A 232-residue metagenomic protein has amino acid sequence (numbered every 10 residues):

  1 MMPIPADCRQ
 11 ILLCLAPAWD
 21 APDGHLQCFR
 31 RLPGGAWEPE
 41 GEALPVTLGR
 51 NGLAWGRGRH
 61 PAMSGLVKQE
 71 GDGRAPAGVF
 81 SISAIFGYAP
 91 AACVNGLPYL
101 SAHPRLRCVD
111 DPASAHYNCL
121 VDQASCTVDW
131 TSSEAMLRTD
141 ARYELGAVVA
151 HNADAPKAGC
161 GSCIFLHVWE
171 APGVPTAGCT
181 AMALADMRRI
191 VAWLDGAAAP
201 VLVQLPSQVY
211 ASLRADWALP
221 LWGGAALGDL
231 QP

Functional and structural regions predicted by a protein language model:
M1-T176, D186-P232: Cell wall/extracellular polymer interaction/catalysis modules
C179: Short cysteine clusters
A183: Conserved "landmark" site that anchors the functional core of diverse proteins
